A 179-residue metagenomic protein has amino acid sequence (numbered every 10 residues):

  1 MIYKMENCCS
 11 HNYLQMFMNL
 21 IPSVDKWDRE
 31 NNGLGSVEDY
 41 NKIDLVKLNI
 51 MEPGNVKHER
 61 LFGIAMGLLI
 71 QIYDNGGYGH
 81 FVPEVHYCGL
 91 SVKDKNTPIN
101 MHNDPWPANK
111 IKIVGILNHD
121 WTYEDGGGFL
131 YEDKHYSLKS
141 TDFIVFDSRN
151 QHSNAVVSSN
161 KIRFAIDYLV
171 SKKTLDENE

Functional and structural regions predicted by a protein language model:
M1-H80: Non-heme Fe(II)/2-oxoglutarate
Y73-E179: Catalytic core of non-heme Fe(II) oxygenases with the double-stranded beta-helix
